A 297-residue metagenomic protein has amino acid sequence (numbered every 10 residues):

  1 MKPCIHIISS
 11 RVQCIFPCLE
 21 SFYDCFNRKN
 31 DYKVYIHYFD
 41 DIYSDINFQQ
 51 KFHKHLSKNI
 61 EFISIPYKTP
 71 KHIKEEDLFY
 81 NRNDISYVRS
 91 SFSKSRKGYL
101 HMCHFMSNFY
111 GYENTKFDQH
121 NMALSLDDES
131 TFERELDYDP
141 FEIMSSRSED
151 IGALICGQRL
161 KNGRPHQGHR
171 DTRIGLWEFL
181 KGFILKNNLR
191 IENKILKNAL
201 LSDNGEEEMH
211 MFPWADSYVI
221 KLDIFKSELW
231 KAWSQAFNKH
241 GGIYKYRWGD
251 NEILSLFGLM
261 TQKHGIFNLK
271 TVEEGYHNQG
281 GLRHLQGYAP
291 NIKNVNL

Functional and structural regions predicted by a protein language model:
M1-P17: N-proximal low-complexity "stem/linker" segments adjacent to membrane-targeting elements
I15, D40-Q50: Short, charged/polar "capping" segments at the starts of alpha-helices and the immediately preceding loops
S21-D31: Short, acidic, metal-binding catalytic loop of nucleotide-sugar glycosyltransferases
K33-D41: Short internal beta-strands
F52-Q119: Active-site-proximal specificity loops/subdomain of glycosyltransferases
S91-M102, S130-G241, R247, N251 (+2 more regions): Conserved catalytic core of nucleotide-sugar-dependent glycosyltransferases
D118-E133: Short beta-strand-to-loop acidic/aromatic patch adjacent to the donor-nucleotide binding site
S255-L297: PAPS-dependent sulfotransferase catalytic core
